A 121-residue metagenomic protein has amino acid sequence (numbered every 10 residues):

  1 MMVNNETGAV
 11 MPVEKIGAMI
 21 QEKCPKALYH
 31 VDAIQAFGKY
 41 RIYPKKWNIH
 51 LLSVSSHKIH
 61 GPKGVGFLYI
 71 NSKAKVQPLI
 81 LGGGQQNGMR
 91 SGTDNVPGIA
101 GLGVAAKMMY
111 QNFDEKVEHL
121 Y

Functional and structural regions predicted by a protein language model:
M1-Y121: Pyridoxal 5′-phosphate
